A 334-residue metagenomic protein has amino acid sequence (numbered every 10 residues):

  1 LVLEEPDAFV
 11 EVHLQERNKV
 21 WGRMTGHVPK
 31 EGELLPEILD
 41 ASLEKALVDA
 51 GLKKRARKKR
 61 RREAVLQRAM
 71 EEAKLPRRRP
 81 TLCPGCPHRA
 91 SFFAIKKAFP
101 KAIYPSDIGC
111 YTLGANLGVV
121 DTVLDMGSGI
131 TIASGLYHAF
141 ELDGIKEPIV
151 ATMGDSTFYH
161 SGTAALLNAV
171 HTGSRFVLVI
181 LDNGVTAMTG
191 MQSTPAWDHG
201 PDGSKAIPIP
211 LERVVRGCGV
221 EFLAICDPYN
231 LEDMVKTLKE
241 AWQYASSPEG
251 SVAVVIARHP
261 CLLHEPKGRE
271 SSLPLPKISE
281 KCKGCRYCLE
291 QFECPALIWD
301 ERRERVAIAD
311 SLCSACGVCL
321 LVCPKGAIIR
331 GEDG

Functional and structural regions predicted by a protein language model:
V2-E4, V20-R23, I103-D107, A151-T152 (+4 more regions): General beta-strand structural signal in soluble alpha/beta enzymes
V2-K59, I329-G334: Terminal amphipathic helices with adjacent charged low-complexity linkers/tails
E5-V10, H27-E31, P84-R89, T157-F158 (+2 more regions): Gly/Ser/Thr-rich loops at beta-strand to alpha-helix junctions that form or flank small-molecule/cofactor-binding
F9, H13, K283-A307, V318-G334: Iron-sulfur cluster-binding cysteine motifs and their immediate structural context in ferredoxin-like electron-transfer
H13, Y244-A296: Glycine/aspartate-rich loop-and-adjacent alpha/beta segment that forms the canonical ThDP
M24-K30, I108-A115, V185-T189: Short connector loops at secondary-structure junctions
K59-A133, A139: Active-site diphosphate/adenylate-binding microenvironment
A115-V254, L262-G268: Thiamine diphosphate
